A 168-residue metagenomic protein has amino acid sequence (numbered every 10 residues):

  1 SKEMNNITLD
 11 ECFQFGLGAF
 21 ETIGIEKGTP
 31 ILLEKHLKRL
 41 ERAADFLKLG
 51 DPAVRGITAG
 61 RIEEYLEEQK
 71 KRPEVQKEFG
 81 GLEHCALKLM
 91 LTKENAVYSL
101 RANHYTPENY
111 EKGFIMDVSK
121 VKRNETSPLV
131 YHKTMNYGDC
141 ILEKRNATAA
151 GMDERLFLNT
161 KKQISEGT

Functional and structural regions predicted by a protein language model:
S1, Q76-K77, L87, H132: Generic cytosolic/nucleocytoplasmic N-terminal low-complexity/intrinsically disordered segments
S1-E68, T92-T168: Helix-start/capping segments and mature chain N-termini
K71-G81: Intrinsically disordered, low-complexity terminal tails and inter-domain linkers enriched for S/T/G/P/D/E
L82-K93: Ordered, amphipathic secondary-structure segments that act as subunit-interaction surfaces in large macromolecular
